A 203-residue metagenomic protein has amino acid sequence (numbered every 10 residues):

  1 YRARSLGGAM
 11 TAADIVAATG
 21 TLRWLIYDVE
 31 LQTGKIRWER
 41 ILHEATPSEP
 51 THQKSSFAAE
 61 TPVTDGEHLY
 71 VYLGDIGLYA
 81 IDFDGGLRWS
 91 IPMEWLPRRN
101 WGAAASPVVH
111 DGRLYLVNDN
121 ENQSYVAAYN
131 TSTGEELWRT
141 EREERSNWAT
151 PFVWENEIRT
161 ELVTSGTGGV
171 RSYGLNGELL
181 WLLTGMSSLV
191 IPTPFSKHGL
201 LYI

Functional and structural regions predicted by a protein language model:
Y1-I203: Noncatalytic, solvent-exposed loop/strand surfaces of beta-propeller-type extracellular/periplasmic domains
